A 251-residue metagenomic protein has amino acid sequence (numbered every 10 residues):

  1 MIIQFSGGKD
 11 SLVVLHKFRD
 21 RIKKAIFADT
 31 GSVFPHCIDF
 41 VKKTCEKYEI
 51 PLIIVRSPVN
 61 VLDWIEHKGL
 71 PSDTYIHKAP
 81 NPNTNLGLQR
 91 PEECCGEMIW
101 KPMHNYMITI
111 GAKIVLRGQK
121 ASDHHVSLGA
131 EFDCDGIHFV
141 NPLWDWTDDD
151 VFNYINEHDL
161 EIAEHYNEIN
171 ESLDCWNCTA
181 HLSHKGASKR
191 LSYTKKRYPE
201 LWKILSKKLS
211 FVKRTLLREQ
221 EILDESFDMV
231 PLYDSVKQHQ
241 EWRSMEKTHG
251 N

Functional and structural regions predicted by a protein language model:
M1-E157, H249-N251: ATP-dependent adenylation/nucleotidyltransferase module used to activate substrates
D150-F152, E157-N251: ATP/NTP-dependent adenylation/nucleotidyl-transfer catalytic domains that generate, transfer, or process NMP-activated
